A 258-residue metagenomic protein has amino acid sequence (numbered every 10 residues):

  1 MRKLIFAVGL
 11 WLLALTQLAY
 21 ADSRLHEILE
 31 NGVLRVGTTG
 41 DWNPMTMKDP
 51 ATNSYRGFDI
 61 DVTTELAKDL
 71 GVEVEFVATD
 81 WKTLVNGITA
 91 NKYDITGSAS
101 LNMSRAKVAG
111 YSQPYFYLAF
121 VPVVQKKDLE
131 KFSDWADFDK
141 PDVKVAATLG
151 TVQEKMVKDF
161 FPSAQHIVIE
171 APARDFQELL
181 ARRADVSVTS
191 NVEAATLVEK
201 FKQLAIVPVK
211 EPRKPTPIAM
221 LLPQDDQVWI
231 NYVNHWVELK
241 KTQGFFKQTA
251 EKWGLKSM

Functional and structural regions predicted by a protein language model:
A7-T16: Bacterial N-terminal signal peptides
D22-A99, K107: Extracytoplasmic small-molecule ligand-binding "clamshell" domains of the periplasmic binding protein/Venus flytrap
S23, V152-H166, P208, V237-M258: Ligand-binding clefts/hinges and TM-proximal coupling segments of bilobed small-molecule sensing domains
L25, Y55-D59, A106-L118, A205-K210 (+1 more regions): A structural signal for short loop-to-beta-strand junctions that line the ligand-binding cleft of periplasmic/secreted
I60, E75-N86, I167-A181, T216: Short helix-initiation/N-cap motifs at beta->coil->alpha
T83-N86, A99-V108, M156-D159, L180-A181 (+1 more regions): A ligand-binding cleft/hinge motif common to bilobed small-molecule-binding domains
Y117-V121, A195-E238, K256-M258: Periplasmic-binding protein-like
K126-V143: Flexible hinge/capping segments at coil-to-helix
